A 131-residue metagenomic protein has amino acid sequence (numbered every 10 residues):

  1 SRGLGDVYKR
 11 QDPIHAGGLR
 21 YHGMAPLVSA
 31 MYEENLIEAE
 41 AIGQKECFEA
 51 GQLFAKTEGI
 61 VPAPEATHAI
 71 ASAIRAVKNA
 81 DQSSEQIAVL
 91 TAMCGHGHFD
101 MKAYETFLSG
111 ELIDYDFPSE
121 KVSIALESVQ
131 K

Functional and structural regions predicted by a protein language model:
S1-Y8: Short, small-residue-biased leader/transition segments that mark boundaries at the very start of proteins
L4, E58, C94-H96: Short glycine-rich loop/turn motifs that provide flexible caps or phosphate-binding loops at active sites
V7, H22, A63, F99-M101: Short, electropositive, low-hydrophobicity segments enriched in small/polar residues
H22-Q82: Active-site-adjacent helical/loop segments in soluble small-molecule enzymes
I74-V129: Catalytic phosphate/nucleotide-handling subdomain of diverse soluble enzymes
